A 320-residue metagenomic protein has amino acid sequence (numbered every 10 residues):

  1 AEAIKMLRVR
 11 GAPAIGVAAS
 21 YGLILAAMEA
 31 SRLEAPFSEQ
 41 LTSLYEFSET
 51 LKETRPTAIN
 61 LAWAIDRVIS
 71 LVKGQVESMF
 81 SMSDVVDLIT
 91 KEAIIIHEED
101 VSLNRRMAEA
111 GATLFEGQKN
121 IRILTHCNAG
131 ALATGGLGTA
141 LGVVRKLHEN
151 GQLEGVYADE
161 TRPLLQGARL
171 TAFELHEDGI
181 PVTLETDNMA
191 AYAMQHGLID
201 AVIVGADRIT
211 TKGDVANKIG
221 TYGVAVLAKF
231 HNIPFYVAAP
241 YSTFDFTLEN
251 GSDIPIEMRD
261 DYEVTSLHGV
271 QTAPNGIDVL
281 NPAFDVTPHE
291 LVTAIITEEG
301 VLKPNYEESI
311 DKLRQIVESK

Functional and structural regions predicted by a protein language model:
A1-M79: Long amphipathic alpha-helical segments
A1-R8, T42, T113-T125, L267-G276: Short, hydrophobic/aliphatic alpha-helical segments
M6-G22, R55, N60-L61, N128-G136 (+1 more regions): Conserved phosphate/anionic-ligand binding catalytic regions in large, soluble enzymes, centered on
A18, A62-A64, L124-N128, I203-G205 (+2 more regions): Short beta-strand segments
A27-S43, Q118-K119, H148-G155, N232: Phosphate-handling active-site elements
N60-I123, Q152-E154, A158-V202: Ligand-binding beta-strand-loop-alpha-helix segment within the catalytic cores of soluble metabolic enzymes
G138-E149, A225: Histidine-anchored nucleotide/phosphate-binding helix
L153-E154, E160-K320: Conserved phosphate- and dinucleotide-binding cores of soluble alpha/beta proteins, encompassing both enzyme active
